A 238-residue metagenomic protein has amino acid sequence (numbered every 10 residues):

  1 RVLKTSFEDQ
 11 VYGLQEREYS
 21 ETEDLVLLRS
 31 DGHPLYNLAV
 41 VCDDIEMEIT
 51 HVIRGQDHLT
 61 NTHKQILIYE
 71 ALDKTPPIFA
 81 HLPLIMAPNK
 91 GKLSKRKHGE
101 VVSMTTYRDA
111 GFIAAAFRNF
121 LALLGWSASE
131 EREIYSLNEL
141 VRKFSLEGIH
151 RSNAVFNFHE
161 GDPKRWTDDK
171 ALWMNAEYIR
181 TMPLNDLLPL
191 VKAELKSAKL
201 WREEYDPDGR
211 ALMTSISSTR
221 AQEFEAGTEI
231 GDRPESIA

Functional and structural regions predicted by a protein language model:
R1-K97, S103-M104, A128: Active-site cores that bind ATP or allylic diphosphates and position pyrophosphate for catalysis
D73-A238: Catalytic adenosine-cofactor/nucleotide-binding cores of aminoacyl-tRNA synthetases and other
